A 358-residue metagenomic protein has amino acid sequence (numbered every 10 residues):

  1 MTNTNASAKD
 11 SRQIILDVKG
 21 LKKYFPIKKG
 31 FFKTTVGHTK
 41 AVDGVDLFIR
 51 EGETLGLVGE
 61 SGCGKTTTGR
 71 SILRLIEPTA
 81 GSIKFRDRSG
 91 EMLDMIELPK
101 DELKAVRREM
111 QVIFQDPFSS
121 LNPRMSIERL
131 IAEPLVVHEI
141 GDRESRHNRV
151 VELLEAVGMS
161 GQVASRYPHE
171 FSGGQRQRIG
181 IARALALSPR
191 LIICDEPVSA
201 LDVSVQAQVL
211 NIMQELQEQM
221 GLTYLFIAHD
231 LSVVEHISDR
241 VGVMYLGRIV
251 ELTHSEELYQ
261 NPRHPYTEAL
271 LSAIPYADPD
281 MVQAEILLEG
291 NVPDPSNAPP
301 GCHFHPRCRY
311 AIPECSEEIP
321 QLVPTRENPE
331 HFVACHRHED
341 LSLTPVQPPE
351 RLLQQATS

Functional and structural regions predicted by a protein language model:
A8-I14, K28-K33, H38, M92 (+1 more regions): Short catalytic/signature loops enriched in Gly
E60, R190-I193, P197, L201 (+1 more regions): P-loop NTP-binding/switch modules centered on Walker-like glycine-rich loops
L73: Helix-to-loop junction immediately C-terminal to a conserved catalytic motif
S82-A105, D142: ABC ATPase NBD Q-loop/coupling interface
G90-E91, E144-Q162, L271: Conserved ABC ATPase "signature" region
Y167-F171, Q175: Conserved ABC ATPase signature
